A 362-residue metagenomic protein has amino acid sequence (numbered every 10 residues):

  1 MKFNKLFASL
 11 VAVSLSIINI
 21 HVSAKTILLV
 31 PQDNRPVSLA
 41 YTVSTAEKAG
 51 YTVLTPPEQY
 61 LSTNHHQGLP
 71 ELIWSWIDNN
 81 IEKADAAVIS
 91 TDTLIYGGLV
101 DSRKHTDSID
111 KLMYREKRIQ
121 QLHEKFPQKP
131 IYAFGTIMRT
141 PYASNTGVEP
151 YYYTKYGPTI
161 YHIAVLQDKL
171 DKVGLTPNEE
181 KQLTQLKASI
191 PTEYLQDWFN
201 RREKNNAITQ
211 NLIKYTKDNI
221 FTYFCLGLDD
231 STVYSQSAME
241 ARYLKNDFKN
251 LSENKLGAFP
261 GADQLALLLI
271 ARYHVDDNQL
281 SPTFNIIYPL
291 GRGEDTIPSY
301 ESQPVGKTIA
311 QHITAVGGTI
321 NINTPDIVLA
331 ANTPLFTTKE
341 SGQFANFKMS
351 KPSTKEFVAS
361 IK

Functional and structural regions predicted by a protein language model:
M1-L10: Bacterial N-terminal signal peptides that target proteins for export
L10-V11, N332: A ubiquitous, low-specificity "background" feature that marks scattered single residues across proteins without
L15-S16: Sec-dependent N-terminal signal peptides of Gram-positive bacterial secreted proteins and lipoproteins
K25-K362: An N-terminal assembly and electron-transfer interface module characteristic of large anaerobic redox and radical
